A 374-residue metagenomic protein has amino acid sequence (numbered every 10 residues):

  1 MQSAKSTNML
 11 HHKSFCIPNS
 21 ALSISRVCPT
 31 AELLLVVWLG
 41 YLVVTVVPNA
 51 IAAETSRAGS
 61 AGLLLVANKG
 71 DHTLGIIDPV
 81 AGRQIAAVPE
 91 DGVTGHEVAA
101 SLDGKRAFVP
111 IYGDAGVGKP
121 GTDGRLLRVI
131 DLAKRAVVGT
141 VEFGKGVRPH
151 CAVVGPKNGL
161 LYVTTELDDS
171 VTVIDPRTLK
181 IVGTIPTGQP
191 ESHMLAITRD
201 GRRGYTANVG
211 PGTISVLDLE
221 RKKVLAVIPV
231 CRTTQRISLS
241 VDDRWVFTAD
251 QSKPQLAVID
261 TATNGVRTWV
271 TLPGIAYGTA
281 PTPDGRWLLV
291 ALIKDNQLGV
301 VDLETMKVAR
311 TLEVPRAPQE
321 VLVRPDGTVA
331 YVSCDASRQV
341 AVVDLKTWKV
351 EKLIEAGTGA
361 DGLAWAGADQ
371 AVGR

Functional and structural regions predicted by a protein language model:
M1, P18: Short polybasic linear motifs
Q2, H11-H12, Y41: Low-complexity, intrinsically disordered or signal/transmembrane-proximal segments
S20-L22: Intrinsic disorder
A31-N49: Bacterial N-terminal signal peptides
P48-R374: Predominantly soluble domains enriched in secretory-pathway, periplasmic, or organellar proteins
